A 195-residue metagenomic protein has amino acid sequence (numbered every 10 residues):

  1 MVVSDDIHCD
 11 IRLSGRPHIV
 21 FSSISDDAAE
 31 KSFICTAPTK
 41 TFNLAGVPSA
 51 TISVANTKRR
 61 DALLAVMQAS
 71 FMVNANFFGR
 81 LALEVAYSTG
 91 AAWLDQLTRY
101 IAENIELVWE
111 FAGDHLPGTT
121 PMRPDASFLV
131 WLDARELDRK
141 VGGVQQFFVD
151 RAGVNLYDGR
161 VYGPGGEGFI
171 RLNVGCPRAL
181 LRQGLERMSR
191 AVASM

Functional and structural regions predicted by a protein language model:
M1, K31-F33, N155: Proline-centered loop/turn at the N-terminus of a beta-strand
M1-S23: Conserved PLP phosphate-binding loop immediately N-terminal to the Schiff-base lysine helix in PLP-dependent enzymes
S25-A102, V192: Conserved core segment of the aminotransferase class I/II
S25-A28, D114-T119, M195: Short helix-capping segments at alpha-helix termini
A28, D138-K140, F147-L156, Y162-M195: PLP-dependent enzyme catalytic core of the Aspartate aminotransferase-like
F77, E84, Y100-W109, T120-A134: Conserved glycine-rich beta-strand-loop-beta hairpin in the small C-terminal domain of fold type I
W109, G118-P121, N155-R160: A short linear hydrophobic-aromatic micro-motif
